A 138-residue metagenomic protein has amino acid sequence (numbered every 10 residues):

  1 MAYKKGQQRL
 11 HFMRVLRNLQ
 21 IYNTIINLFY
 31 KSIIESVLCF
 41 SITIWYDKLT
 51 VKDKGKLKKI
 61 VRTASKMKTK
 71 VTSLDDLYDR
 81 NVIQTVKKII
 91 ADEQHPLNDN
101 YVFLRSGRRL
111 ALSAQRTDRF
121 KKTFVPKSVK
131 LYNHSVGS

Functional and structural regions predicted by a protein language model:
M1-S138: Hydrophobic/basic alpha-helical segments
